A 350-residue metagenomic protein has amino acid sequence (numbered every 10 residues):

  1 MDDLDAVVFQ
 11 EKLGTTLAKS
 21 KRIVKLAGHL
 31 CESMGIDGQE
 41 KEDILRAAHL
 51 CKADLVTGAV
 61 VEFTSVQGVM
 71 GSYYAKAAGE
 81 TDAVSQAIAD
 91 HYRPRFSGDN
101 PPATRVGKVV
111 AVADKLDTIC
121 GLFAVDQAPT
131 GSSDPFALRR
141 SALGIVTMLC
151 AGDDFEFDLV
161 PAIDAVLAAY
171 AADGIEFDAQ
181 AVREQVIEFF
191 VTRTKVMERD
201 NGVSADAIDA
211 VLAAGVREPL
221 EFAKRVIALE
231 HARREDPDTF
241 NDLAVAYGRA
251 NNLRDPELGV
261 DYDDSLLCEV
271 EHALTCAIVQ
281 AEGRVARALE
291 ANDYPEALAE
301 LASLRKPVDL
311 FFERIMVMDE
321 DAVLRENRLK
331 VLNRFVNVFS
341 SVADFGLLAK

Functional and structural regions predicted by a protein language model:
M1-K350: Amphipathic alpha-helical "coupling" segments that flank catalytic cores
